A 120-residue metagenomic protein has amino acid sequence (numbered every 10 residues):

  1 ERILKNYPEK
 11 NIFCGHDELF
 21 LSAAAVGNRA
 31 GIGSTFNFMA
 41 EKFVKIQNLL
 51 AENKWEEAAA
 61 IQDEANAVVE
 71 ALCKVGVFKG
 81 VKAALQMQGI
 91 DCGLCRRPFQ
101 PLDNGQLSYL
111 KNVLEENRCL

Functional and structural regions predicted by a protein language model:
E1-R29: Ligand/cofactor pocket segment of small-molecule handling proteins
E18-L120: Structured C-terminal cap/extension of enzyme domains
